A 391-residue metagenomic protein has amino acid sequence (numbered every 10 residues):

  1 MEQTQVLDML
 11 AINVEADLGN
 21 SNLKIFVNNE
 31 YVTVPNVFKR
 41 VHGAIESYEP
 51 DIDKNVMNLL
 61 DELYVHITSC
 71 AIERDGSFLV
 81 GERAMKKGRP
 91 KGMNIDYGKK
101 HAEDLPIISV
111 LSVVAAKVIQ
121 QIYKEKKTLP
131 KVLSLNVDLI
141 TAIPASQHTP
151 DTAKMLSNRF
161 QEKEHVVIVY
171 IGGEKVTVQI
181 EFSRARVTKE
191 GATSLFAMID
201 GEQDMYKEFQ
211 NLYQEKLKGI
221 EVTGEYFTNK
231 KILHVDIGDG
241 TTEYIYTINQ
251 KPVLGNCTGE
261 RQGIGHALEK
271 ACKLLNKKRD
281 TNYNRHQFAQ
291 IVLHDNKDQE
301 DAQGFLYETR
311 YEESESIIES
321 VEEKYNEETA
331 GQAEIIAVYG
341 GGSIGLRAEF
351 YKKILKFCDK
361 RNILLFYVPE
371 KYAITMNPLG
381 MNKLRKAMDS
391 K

Functional and structural regions predicted by a protein language model:
M1-I232, I318-V338, S343-K391: Nucleotide/phosphate-binding catalytic cleft detector across ATP-hydrolyzing and phosphate-transferring enzymes
N94-H101, G255, D301, F305: Short coil/turn segments at secondary-structure junctions
G191-N211, D239, I245-Q287, A373: Glycine-rich phosphate-binding loop plus the immediately following alpha-helix
G259, F305, P369: Conserved short-loop catalytic and cofactor-binding motifs
L275-E308: A mobile "lid/hinge" subdomain adjacent to the ATP/sugar-phosphate binding pocket shared across diverse ATP-dependent
L306-R310, I336-A337: Short, glycine/charged-rich beta-strand-loop motifs at protein surfaces that mediate ligand recognition and catalysis
